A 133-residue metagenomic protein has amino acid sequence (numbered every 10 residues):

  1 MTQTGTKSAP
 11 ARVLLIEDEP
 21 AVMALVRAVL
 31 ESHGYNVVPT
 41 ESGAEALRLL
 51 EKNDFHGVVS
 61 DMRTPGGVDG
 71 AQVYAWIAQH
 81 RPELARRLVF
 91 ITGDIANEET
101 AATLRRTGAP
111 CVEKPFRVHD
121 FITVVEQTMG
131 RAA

Functional and structural regions predicted by a protein language model:
M1-L14, A78-Q79, E83-L84, A101-A102 (+2 more regions): Non-catalytic signal-transmission and effector/linker regions of two-component phosphorelay proteins
L14, R27, P39-G57, M62-P65 (+1 more regions): Acidic, metal-coordinating helix/loop segments flanking the phosphotransfer/catalytic sites of two-component signaling
E17: Conserved acidic carboxylate
P20, E41-E45, H119: Acidic phosphotransfer microenvironment of two-component signaling modules
M23, P65-G67, A96: The feature encodes the CheY-like receiver
A24-S32: Charged docking surfaces used in two-component/phosphorelay signaling
R48, D69-L84: Short amphipathic alpha-helix used as the core "switch/output" element in two-component signaling
I91-T92: Hydrophobic/aromatic residues positioned on beta-strands within the core alpha/beta folds
